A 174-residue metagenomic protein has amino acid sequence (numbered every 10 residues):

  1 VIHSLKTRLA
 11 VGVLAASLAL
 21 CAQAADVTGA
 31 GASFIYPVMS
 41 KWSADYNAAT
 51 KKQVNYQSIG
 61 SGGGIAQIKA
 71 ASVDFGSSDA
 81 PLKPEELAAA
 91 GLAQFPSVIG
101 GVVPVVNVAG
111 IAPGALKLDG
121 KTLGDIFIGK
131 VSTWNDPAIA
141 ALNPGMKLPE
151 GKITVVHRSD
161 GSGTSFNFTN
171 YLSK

Functional and structural regions predicted by a protein language model:
V1-V11: Bacterial N-terminal signal peptides that target proteins for export
L14-Q23: Hydrophobic h-region of N-terminal signal peptides that target proteins for export in Gram-negative bacteria
A24-K174: Flexible loop/hinge segments at secondary-structure junctions
